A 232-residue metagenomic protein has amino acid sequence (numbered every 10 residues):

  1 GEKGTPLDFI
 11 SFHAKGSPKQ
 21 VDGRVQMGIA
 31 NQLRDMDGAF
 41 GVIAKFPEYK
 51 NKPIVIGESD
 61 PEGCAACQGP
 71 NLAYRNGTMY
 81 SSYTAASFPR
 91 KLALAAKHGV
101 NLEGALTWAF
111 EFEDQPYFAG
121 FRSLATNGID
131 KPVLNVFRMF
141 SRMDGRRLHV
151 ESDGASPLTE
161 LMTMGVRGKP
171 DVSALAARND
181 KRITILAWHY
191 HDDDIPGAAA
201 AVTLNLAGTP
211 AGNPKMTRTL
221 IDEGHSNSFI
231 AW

Functional and structural regions predicted by a protein language model:
G1-E103, E111-P116, R122, S156-E160: Noncatalytic carbohydrate-binding groove/subsite architecture in carbohydrate-active enzymes
N31, I129-P132, P210: Generic detector of ordered secondary-structure context
E58, A109, S152, A187-H189 (+1 more regions): Active-site proximal loops enriched in glycine and acidic residues that flank catalytic Cys/His/Asp and coordinate
S82, A86, K131-N135, L204: Feature representing long, continuous alpha-helical segments
H98-G104, W108, E113, F121-R182 (+1 more regions): Glycan-recognition and catalytic regions of carbohydrate-active enzymes
R147-V150, E223-W232: Acidic Ser/Thr/Pro-rich low-complexity disordered segments that often serve as glycosylated linkers/stalks around
L161-P214, R218-N227: Carbohydrate-binding surface patches
